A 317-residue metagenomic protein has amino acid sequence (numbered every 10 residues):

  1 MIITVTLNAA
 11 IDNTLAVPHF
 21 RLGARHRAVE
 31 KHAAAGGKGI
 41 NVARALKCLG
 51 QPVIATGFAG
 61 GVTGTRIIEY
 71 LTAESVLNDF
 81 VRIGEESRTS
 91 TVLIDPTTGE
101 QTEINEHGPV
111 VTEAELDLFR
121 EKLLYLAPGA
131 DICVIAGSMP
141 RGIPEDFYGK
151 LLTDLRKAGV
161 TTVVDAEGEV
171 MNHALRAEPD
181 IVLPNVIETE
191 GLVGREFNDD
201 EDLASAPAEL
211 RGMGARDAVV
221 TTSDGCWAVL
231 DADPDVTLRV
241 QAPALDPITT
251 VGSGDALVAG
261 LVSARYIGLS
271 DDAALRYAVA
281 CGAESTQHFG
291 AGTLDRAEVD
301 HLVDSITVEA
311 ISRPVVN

Functional and structural regions predicted by a protein language model:
M1-T56, G64-R66, A244, S312-N317: Glycine-rich phosphate/adenosyl-contacting loop at the front of the ribokinase-like
A24, C48-A130, H301-N317: Conserved N-terminal subdomain of the carbohydrate kinase-like
K47, R156, Y266: Gly/Ala-rich phosphate-binding loop of Rossmann-like dinucleotide-binding domains, activating on the conserved
P109-T112, M139-I143, V170-H173, G191 (+2 more regions): Short, small-residue-enriched loops and turns at beta-alpha junctions that line or gate enzyme active sites
D117-E121, E145-L152, N198-A204, V240-L245: Charged helix-capping and loop-helix junction motifs
G129-P140: Short acidic, glycine-rich surface-loop motifs adjacent to enzyme active sites
G149-T162, A166-D235: Conserved phosphate/ATP/ADP-binding segment of small-molecule kinases
N172, D200-N317: Conserved phosphate-binding/catalytic region of the ribokinase-like
